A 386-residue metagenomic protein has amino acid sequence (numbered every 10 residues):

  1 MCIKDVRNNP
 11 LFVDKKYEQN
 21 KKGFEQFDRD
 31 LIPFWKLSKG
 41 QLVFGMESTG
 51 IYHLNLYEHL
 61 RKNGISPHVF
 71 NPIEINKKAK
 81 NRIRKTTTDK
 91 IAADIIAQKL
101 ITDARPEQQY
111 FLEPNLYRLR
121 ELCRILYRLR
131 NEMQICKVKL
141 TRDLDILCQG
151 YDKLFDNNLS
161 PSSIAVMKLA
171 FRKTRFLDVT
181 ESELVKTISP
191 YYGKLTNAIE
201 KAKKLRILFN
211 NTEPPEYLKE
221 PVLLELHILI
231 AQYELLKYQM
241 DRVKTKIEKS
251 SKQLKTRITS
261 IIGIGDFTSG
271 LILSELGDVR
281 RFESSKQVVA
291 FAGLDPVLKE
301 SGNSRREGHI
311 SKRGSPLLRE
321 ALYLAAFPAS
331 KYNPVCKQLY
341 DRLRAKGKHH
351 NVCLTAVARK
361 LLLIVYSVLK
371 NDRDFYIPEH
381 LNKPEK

Functional and structural regions predicted by a protein language model:
M1-K386: A detector of single, family-specific signature residues that are central to catalytic or substrate-handling motifs
